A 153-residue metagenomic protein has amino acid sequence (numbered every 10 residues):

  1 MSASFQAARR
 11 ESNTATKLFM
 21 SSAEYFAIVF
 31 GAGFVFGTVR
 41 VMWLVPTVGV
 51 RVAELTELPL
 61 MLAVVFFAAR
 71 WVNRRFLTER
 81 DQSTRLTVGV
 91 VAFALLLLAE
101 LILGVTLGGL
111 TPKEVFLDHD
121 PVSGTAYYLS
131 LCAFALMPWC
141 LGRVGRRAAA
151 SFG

Functional and structural regions predicted by a protein language model:
M1-T16: Short, Lys/Arg-rich, polar N-terminal cytosolic tail immediately upstream of the first transmembrane signal-anchor
S21-Y25, A53, A126: Short alpha-helical transmembrane interface motifs in multi-pass membrane proteins
A32-G33, E54-R75, V91-A92, L129-S130: Core segments of alpha-helical transmembrane spans in multipass integral membrane proteins
R40-V48, G108-H119: Membrane-interface helix termini and inter-helical loops of multi-pass transporters
W43-A63, R85: Loop-to-helix transition at the N-terminal end of transmembrane alpha-helices
R75, C140-F152: Membrane-interface capping segments at transmembrane-helix boundaries
T78-E114: Mid-chain, well-packed structural core segment of small domains
F116-A133: Individual transmembrane alpha-helices with interfacial aromatic-anchor signatures
